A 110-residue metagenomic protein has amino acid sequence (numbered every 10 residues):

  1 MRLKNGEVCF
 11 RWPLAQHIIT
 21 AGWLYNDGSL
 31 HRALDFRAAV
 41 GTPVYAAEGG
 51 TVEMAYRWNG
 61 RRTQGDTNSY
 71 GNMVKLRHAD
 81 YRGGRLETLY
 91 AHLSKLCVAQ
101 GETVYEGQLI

Functional and structural regions predicted by a protein language model:
M1-W23: Intrinsically disordered, low-complexity, Pro/Ser/Thr/Asn/Gly/Ala-rich spacer/linker segments adjacent to signal
N5-E7, G28, G60, G83: Intrinsic-disorder/low-complexity loop/linker signature
V8, Y56-W58, E106: Short glycine/Trp-rich loop-beta-loop segment that forms part of the substrate-binding cleft
A15-E48, A55-D66: Short glycine/threonine/proline-enriched tight-turn/helix- or strand-capping micro-motif at secondary-structure
T20, R37, R77, A91-S94 (+1 more regions): Residue-level detector of conserved, well-ordered beta-strand and adjacent loop positions that form binding/recognition
R32-L34, N72-V74, Q108: Extracytoplasmic/periplasmic beta-strand context in beta-sandwich domains, especially the cupredoxin/COX2 CuA-binding
A47-Q100: Zn2+-dependent peptidoglycan hydrolase active-site motif and core
